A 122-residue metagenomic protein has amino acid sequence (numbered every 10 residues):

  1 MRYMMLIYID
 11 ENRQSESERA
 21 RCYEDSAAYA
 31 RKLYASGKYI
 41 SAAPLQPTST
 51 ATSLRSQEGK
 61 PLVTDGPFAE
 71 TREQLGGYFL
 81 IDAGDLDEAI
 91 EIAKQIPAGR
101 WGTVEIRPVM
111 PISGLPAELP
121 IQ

Functional and structural regions predicted by a protein language model:
M1-Q122: Conserved, structured core segments of small domains
